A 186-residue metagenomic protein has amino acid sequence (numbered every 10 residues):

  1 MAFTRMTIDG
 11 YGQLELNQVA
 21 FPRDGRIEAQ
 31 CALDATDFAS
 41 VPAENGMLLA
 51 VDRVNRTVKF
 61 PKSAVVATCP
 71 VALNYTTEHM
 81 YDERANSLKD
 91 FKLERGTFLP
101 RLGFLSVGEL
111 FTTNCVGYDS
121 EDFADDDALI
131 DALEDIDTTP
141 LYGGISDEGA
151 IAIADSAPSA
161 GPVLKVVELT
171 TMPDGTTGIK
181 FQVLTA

Functional and structural regions predicted by a protein language model:
M1-A186: Surface-exposed, low-hydrophobicity beta-strand/loop segments enriched in small/polar/acidic residues
